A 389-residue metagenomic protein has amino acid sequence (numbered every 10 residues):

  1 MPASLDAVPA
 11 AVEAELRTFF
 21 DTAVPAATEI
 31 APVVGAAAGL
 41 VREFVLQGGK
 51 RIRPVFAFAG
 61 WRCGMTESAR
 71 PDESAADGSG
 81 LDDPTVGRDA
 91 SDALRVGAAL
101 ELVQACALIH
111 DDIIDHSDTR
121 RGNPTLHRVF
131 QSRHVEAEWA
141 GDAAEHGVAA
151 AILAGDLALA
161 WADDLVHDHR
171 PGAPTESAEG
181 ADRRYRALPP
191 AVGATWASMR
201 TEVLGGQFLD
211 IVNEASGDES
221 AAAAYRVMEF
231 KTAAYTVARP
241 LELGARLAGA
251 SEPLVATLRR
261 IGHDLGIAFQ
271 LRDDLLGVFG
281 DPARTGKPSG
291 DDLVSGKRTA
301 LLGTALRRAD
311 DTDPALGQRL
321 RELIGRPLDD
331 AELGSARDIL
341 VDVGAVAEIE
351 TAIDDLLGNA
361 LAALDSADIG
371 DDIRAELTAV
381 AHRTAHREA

Functional and structural regions predicted by a protein language model:
M1-A389: All-alpha prenyltransferase/terpene-synthase fold signal
